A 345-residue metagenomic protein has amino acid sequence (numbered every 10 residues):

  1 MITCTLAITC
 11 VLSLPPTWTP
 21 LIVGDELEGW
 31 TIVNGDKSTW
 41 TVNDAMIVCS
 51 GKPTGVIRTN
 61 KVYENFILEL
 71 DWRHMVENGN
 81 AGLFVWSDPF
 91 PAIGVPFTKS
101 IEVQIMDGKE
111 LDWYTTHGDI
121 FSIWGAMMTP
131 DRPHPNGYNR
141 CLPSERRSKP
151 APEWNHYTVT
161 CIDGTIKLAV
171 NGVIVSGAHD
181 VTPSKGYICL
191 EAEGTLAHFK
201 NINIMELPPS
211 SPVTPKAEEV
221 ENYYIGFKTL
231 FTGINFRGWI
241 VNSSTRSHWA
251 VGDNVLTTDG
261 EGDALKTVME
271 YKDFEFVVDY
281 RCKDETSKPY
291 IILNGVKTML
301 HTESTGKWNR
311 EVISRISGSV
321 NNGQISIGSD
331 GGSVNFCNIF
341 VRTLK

Functional and structural regions predicted by a protein language model:
C4-S13: Hydrophobic h-region of N-terminal signal peptides that target proteins for export in Gram-negative bacteria
L14-K345: Carbohydrate-interacting regions of secretory-pathway proteins
